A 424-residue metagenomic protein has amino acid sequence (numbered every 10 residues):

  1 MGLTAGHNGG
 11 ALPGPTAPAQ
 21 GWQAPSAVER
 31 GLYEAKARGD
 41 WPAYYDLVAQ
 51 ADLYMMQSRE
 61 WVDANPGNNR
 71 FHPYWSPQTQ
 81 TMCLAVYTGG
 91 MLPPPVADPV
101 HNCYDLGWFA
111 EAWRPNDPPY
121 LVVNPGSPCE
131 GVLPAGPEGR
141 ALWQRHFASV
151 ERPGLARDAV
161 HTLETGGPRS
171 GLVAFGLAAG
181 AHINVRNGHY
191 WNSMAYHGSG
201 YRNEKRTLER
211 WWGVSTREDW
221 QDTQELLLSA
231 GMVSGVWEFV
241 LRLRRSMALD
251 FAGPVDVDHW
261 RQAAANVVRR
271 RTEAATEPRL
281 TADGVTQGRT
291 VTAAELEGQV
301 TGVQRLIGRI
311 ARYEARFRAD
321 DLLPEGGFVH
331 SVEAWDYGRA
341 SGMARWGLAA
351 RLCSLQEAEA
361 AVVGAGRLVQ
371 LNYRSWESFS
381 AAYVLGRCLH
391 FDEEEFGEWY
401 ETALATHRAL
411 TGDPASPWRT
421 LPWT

Functional and structural regions predicted by a protein language model:
G2-A43, H72, Q80, L92-A350 (+3 more regions): Polar/charged low-complexity regulatory segments
A49-T88: Amphipathic, interaction-prone secondary-structure segments
